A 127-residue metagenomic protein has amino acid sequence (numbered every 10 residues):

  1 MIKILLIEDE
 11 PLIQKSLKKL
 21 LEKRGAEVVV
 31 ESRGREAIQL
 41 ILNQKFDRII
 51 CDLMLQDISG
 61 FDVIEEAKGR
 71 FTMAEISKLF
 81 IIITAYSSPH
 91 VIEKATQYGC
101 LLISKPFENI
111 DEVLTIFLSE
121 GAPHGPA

Functional and structural regions predicted by a protein language model:
E8: Conserved acidic carboxylate
P11-V30: Two-component/phosphorelay signaling modules centered on CheY-like receiver
V30-R48: Acidic, metal-coordinating helix/loop segments flanking the phosphotransfer/catalytic sites of two-component signaling
R33, S59-E65: Acidic catalytic/metal-coordinating carboxylates
D52: Active-site residues of response regulator receiver
Q56: The feature encodes the CheY-like receiver
D62, Y86-S104: Alpha4 helix (beta4-alpha4-beta5 surface) of REC/receiver domains from two-component response regulators
